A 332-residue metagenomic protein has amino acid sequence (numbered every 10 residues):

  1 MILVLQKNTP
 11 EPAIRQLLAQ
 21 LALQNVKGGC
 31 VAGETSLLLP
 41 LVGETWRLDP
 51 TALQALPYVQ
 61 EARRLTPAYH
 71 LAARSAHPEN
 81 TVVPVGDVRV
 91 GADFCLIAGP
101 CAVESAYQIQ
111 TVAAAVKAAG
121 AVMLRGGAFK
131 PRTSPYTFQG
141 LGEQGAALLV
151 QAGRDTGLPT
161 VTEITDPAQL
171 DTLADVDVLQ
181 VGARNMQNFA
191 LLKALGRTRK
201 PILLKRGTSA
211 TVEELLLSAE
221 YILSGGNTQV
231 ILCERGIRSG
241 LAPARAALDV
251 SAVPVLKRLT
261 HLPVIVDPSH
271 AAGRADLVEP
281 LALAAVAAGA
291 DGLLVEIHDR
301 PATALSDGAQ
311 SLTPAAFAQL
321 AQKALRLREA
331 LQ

Functional and structural regions predicted by a protein language model:
Q6, L141, G157-A168, D177-A190 (+3 more regions): Catalytic beta/alpha-barrel core
P50-L65: Short acidic amphipathic segments
P67-I97, Q322-L325, E329-Q332: N-terminal amphipathic alpha-helix/helix-capping segment at the start of soluble metabolic enzymes
R89, T198-I297: Catalytic alpha/beta core domains of metabolic enzymes, predominantly
F94-P100, V122-G126, T160-T162, L179-V181 (+4 more regions): Hydrophobic faces of well-ordered beta-strands that scaffold small-molecule active sites in alpha/beta enzyme cores
F94-T111, S134-Q139, P159-E163, G182-R184 (+2 more regions): Active-site mouth loops of central-metabolism enzymes
R125-E143, D299-A309: Glycine-rich, proline-tolerant flexible connector loops at the mouths of alpha/beta enzymes
F138-T162, A194-P201, V250-V264, Q310-L331: Alpha-helix-loop-beta-strand connector modules within alpha/beta enzyme cores
